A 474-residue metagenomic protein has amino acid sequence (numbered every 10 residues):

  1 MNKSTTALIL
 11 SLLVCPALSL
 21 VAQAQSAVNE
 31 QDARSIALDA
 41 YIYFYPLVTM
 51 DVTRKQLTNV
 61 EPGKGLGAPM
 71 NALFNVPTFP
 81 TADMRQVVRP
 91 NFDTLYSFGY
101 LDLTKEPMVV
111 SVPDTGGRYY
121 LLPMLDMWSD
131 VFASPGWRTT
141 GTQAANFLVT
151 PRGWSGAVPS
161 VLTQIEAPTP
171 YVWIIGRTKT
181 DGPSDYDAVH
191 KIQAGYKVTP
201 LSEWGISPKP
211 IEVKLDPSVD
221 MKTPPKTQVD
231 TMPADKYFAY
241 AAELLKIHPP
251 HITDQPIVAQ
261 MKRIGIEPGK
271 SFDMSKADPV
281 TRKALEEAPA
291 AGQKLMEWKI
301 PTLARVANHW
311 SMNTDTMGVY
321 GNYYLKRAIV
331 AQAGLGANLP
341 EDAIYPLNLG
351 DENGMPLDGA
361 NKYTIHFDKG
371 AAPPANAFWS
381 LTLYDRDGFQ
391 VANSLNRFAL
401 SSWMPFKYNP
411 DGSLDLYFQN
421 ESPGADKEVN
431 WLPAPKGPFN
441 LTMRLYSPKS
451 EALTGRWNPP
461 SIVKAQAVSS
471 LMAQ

Functional and structural regions predicted by a protein language model:
M1-I9: Bacterial N-terminal signal peptides that target proteins for export
I9-S19: Bacterial N-terminal signal peptides
A24-Q474: A compositional/structural signature for long, glycine/proline-rich flexible linkers and loops on extracytoplasmic
